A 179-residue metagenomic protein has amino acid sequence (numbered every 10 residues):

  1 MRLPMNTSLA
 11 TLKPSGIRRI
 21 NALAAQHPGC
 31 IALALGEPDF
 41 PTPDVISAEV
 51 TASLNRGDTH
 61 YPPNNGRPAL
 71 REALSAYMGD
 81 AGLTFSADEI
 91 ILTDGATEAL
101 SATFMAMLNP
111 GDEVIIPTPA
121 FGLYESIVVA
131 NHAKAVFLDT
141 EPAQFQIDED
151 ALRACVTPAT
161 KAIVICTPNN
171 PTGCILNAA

Functional and structural regions predicted by a protein language model:
L3, I31-A34, F137-D139, I163-P168: Short beta-strands and strand-loop turn motifs
A10-G95, A102: N-terminal small-domain helix-loop-helix segment of the aminotransferase-like
P38, T97, F121, T167-P171: Short glycine-rich anion-binding loops that position phosphate/pyrophosphate groups of nucleotides and phosphorylated
F85-I90, P110-E113, A159: Short acidic capping loops at alpha-helix termini that bridge into adjacent secondary structure
A106-V128: Conserved PLP-anchoring active-site segment centered on the Schiff-base-forming lysine
V129-V136: A short helix-loop-beta submotif of the ANL/AMP-binding
T140-A179: Active-site phosphate-binding strand-loop segment of PLP-dependent enzymes
